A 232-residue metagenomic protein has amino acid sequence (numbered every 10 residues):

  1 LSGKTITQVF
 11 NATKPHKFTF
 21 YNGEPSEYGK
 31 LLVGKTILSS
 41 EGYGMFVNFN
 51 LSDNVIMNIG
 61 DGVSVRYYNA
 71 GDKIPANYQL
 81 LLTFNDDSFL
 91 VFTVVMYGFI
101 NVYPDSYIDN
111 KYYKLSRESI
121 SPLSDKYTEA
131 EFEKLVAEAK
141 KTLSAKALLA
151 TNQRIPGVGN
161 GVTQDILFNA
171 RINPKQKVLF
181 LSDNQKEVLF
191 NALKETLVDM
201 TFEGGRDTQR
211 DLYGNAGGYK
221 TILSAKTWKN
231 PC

Functional and structural regions predicted by a protein language model:
L1-K114: Acidic, proline/glycine-enriched N-terminal capping motif
T7-E27, E41, F46, E133 (+1 more regions): Basic, nucleic-acid-binding surfaces and adjacent catalytic neighborhoods in DNA/RNA-processing proteins
D61, V65, Y113, E118-S121 (+3 more regions): Flexible, active-site-adjacent loop/turn segments at secondary-structure boundaries
D72-A76, K126, A139, P156: Short, amphipathic alpha-helical segments
D86-T93, R117-D125, S144-N152: Short, mixed-charge, low-aromatic patches
G98-K140: A short, charged helix-loop
